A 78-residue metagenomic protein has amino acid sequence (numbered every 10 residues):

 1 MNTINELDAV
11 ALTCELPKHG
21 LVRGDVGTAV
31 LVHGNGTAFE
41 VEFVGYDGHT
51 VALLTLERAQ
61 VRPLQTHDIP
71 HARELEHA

Functional and structural regions predicted by a protein language model:
I4-H67, A72: Basic/aromatic-rich interaction segments and small domains that mediate binding to polyanionic partners
E76-H77: Extended, low-polarity transmembrane helix blocks
